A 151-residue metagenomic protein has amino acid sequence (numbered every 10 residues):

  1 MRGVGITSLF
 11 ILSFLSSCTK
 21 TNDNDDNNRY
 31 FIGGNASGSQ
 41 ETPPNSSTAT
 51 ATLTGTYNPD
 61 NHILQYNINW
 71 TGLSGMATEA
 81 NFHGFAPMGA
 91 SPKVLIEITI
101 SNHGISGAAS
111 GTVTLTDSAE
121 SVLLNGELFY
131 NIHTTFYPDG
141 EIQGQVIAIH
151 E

Functional and structural regions predicted by a protein language model:
M1-S16: Sec-dependent bacterial lipoprotein signal peptides
C18-A80, G84-E151: Metal-centered catalytic cores of metalloenzymes
